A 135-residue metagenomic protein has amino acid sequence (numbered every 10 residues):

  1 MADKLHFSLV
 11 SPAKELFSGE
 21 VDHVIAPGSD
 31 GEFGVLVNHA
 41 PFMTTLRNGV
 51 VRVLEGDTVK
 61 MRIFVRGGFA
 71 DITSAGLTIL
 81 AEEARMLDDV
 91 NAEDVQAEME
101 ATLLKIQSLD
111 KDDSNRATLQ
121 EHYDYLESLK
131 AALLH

Functional and structural regions predicted by a protein language model:
M1-K4: Short, charged, intrinsically disordered terminal tails
H6-Q96, A101: Compact, glycine-rich, soluble single-domain proteins
M86-H135: Acidic/glycine-rich phosphate/pyrophosphate-binding loops and surrounding catalytic core that coordinate Mg2+
